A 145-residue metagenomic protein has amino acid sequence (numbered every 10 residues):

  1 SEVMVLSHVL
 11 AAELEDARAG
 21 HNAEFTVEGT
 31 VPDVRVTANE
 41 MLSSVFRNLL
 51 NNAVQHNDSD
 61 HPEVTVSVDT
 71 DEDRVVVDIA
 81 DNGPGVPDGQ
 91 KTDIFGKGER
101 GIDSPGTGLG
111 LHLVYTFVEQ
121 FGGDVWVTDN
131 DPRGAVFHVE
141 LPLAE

Functional and structural regions predicted by a protein language model:
E24-R35: Conserved catalytic submotifs in the C-terminal HATPase_c
N52-N57: Short helix-loop "hinge" at the ATP-lid/N-box region of the Bergerat-fold HATPase_c
E63-D73: Short beta-strand/loop element within the Bergerat-fold HATPase_c
D81: Acidic ATP/Mg2+-coordinating residue in the GHKL
V86-G98: Short conserved segment of the HATPase_c
G110, V114: Short alpha-helical Gxxx[C/S/T] motif in the catalytic ATP-binding
F117-E119: Detector for a conserved hydrophobic position within an alpha-helical segment of the HATPase_c
G123-D124: Conserved glycine-rich
